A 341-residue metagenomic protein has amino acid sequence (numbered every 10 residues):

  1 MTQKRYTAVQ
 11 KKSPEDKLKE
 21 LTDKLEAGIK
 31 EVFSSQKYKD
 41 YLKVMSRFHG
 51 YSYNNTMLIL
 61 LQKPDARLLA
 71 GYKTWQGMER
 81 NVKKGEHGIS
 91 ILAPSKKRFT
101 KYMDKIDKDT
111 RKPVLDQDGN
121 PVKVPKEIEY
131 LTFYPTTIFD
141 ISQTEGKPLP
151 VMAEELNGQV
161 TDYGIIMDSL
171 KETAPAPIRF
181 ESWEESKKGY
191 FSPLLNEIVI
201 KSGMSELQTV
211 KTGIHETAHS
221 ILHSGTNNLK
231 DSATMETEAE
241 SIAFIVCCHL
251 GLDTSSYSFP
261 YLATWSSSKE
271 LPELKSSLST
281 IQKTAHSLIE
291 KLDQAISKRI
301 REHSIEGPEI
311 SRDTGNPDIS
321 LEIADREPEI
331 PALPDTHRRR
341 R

Functional and structural regions predicted by a protein language model:
M1-E238, I242-L333, H337-R341: N-terminal accessory/interface modules of nucleic-acid-binding and processing proteins
